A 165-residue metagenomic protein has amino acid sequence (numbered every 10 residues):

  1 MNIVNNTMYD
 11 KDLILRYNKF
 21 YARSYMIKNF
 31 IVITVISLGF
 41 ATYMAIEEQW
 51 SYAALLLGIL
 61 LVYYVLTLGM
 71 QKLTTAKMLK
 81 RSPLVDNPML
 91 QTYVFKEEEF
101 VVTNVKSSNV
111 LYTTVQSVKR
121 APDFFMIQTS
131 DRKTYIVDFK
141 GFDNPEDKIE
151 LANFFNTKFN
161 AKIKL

Functional and structural regions predicted by a protein language model:
M1-F40: N-terminal membrane-targeting/pre-transmembrane regions
G39-E47: Hydrophobic alpha-helical transmembrane segments
E47-V62: Hydrophobic alpha-helical transmembrane segments
L68-N109: Conserved beta-hairpin
V94-F95, K119-R120, T129: Generic beta-strand structural signal
F100-V101, S108-F125: Phosphoinositide-dependent membrane-docking surfaces
M126-L165: A membrane-cytosol interface segment of integral membrane proteins
